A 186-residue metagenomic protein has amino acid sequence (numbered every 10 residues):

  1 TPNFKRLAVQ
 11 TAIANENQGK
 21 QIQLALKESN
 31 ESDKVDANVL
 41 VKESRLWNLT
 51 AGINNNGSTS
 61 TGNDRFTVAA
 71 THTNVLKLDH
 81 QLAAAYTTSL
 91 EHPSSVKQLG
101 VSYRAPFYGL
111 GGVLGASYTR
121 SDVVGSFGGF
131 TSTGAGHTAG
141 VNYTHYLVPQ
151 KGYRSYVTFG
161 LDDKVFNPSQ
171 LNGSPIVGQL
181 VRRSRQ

Functional and structural regions predicted by a protein language model:
T1-G115, P149: Outer-membrane beta-barrel initiation region
N48, P106, V113-Q186: Transmembrane beta-strand segments of outer-membrane beta-barrel domains in Gram-negative and organellar OMPs
